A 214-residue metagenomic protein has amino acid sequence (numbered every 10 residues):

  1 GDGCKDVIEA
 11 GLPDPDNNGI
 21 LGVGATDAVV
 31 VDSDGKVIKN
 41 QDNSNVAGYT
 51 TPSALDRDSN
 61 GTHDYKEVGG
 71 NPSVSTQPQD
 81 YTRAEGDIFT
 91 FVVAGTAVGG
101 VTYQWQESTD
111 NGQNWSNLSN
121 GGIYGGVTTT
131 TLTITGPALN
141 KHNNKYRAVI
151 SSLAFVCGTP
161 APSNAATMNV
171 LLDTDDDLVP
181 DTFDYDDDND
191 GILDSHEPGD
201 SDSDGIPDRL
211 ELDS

Functional and structural regions predicted by a protein language model:
G1-P72, C157, M168-S214: Extracellular calcium-associated, cysteine-rich motifs in secreted modular proteins
S75-D80, H196: Surface-exposed, proline-enriched loop/turn segments that connect beta strands in immunoglobulin-like
D87-G95: A short beta-strand segment in extracellular, disulfide-stabilized domains
V93, W105-E107, Y146-V149: Core motif of extracellular immunoglobulin-like domains
T96-Q104: Solvent-exposed loop segments of extracellular immunoglobulin-like
E107-G136: Surface-exposed, flexible coil segments in extracellular/virion-facing regions
V127, P137-R147: Solvent-exposed loop/turn motifs of extracellular immunoglobulin-like beta-sandwich domains
S151-T159: Short, solvent-exposed loop/turn segments at the edges of extracellular beta-sandwich modules
